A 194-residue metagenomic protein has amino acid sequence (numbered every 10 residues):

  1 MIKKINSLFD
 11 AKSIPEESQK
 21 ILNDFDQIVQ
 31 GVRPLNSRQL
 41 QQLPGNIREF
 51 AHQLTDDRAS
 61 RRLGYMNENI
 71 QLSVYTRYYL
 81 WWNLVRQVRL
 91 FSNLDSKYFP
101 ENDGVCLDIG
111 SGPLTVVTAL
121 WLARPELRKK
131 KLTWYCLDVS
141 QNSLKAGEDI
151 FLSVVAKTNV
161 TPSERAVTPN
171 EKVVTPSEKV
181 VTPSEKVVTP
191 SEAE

Functional and structural regions predicted by a protein language model:
M1-A59: N-terminal auxiliary segments of SAM/dcSAM-dependent transferases
R61-K97: Class I SAM-dependent methyltransferase Rossmann-like catalytic core, especially the SAM/SAH-binding loop
N102-G112: Conserved class I S-adenosyl-L-methionine
P113-K129: Conserved SAM-binding loop of SAM-dependent methyltransferases across substrates and taxa, primarily the Class I
L132-Y135: Short beta-strand element of Class I
S140: Conserved SAM/SAH-binding beta-strand->alpha-helix loop
G147-E148: Conserved SAM-binding loop
V160-S191: Long, intrinsically disordered low-complexity tandem-repeat segments
